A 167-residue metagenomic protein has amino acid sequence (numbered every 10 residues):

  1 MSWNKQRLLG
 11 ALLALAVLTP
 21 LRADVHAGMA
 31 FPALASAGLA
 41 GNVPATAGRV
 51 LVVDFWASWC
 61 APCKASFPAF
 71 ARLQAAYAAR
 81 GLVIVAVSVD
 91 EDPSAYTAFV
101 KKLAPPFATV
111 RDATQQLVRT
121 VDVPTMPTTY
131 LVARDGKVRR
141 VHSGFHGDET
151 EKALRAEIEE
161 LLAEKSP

Functional and structural regions predicted by a protein language model:
M1-G10: Bacterial N-terminal signal peptides that target proteins for export
W3, L15-A33, P167: N-proximal helix/coil linker or "cap" segments that precede and/or mark the start of modular domains
V25, G38, V132-A133: Short, acidic, Ser/Thr-enriched surface-loop or helix-capping motifs
G28-L51: A short beta-strand-turn-helix
R49-L51, F55-W59, T125: Short pre-active-site segment immediately N-terminal to redox-active cysteine/selenocysteine motifs in thiol-based
K64-L103, A113-T120: Structural microenvironment flanking redox-active thiols in thiol-disulfide oxidoreductases
A98-P106, A113-E159: Thiol/disulfide oxidoreductase modules built on the thioredoxin-like
